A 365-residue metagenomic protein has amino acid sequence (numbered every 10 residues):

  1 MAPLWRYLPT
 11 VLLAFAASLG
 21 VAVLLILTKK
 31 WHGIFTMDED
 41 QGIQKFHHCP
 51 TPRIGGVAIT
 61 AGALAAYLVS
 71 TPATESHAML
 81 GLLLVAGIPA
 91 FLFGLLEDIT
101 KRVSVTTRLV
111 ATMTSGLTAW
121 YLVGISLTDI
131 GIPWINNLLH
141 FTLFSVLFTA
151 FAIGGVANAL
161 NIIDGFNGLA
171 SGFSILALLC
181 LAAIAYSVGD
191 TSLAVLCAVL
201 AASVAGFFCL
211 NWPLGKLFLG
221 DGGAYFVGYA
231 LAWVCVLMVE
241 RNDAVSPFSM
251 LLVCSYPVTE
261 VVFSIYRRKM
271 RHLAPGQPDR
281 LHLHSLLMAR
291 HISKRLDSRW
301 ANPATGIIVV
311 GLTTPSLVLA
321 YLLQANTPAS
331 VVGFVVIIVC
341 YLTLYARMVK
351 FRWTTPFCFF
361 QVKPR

Functional and structural regions predicted by a protein language model:
A2-V261: "…together with the soluble PPM/PP2C metallo-phosphatase catalytic core" -> "…together with the soluble PPM/PP2C
L24-P52, F263-R299: Cytosolic, membrane-interface loops and tails of multi-pass inner-membrane proteins
L25, T259-A274, L323-Q324, L344-W353: Membrane-helix cytosolic exit motif
A61-S70, A304-A325: Alpha-helical transmembrane segments and their membrane-interface junctions in multi-pass membrane proteins
P89-S104, A325-R365: Alpha-helical transmembrane segments and their immediate juxtamembrane interface regions
N242-L251, P315-L319, T327-F334: Structural signal for the N-terminal portions of transmembrane helices and their immediately preceding loop/interface
L283, R290-V310, L322-V332: C-terminal transmembrane helix-loop-helix hairpin of multi-pass membrane proteins
R290-K294, T314-N326, L342, A346-K350: Hydrophobic alpha-helical segments
